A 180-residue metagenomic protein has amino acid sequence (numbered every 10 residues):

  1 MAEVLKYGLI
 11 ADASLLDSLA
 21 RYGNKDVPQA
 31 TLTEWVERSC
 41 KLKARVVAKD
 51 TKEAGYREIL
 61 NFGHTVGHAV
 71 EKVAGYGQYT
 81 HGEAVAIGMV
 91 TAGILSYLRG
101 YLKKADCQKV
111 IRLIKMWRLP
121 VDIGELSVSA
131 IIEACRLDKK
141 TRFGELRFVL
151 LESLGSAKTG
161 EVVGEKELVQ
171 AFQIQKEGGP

Functional and structural regions predicted by a protein language model:
M1-L60: Carboxylate- and glycine-rich phosphate/diphosphate-binding segment that chelates Mg2+/Mn2+
L5, Y101-P180: C-terminal charged capping/lid subdomain of soluble metabolic enzymes
R21-E34, T51-A54, Y76-Q78, Y101-A105 (+3 more regions): Short, glycine- and charge-enriched coil/turn segments that flank and shape catalytic ligand pockets
Y56-F62, Y79-V85: Short glycine/threonine-rich catalytic loop with a Thr-x-Gly-x-Asp
F62-V70: Active-site His/Glu-centered metal-binding helix of metallohydrolases
A69-Y79: Catalytic Zn2+-binding segment of zinc metalloproteases
V85-I87, T91: Small-residue-rich helix-loop
A92-Y101: Post-HExxH zinc-binding segment in Zn-dependent metallohydrolases
